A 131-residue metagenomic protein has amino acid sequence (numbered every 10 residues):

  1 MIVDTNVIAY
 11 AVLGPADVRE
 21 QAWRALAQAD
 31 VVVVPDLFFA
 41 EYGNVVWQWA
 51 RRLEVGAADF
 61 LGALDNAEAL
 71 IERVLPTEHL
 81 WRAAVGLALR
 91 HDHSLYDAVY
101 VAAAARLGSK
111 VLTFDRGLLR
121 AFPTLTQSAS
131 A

Functional and structural regions predicted by a protein language model:
M1, V101-A131: Acidic, PIN/NYN-like endoribonuclease modules and their adjacent C-terminal/linker elements
M1-L37, W49-G62, G117: Short, well-structured N-terminal submotif of metal-dependent ribonuclease cores
V7, E41-V46, A63-N66, A83: A general alpha-helix detector
L13, A63-L64, A69-E72, L87: Short, contiguous, well-ordered secondary-structure segments
L37-A40, V99: Aromatic- and histidine-enriched alpha-helix N-cap/loop-to-helix transition segments that scaffold the rims
N44-A50, A105-R106: Short glycine/serine- and small hydrophobic-enriched flexible loop segments
E72-F114: Active-site neighborhoods of divalent-metal-dependent phosphate/nucleic-acid chemistry enzymes
